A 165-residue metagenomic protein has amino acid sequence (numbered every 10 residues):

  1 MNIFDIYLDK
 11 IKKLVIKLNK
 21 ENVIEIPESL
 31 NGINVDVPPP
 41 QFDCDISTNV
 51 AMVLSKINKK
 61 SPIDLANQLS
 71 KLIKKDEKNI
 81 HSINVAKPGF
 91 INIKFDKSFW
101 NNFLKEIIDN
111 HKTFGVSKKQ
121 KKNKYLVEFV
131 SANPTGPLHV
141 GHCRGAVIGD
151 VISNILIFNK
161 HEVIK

Functional and structural regions predicted by a protein language model:
M1-Q120: N-terminal alpha-helical targeting/anchoring segments
K56-I57, N102-K165: N-terminal catalytic cores of NTP/NDP-binding nucleotidyl/phosphoryl-transfer enzymes
